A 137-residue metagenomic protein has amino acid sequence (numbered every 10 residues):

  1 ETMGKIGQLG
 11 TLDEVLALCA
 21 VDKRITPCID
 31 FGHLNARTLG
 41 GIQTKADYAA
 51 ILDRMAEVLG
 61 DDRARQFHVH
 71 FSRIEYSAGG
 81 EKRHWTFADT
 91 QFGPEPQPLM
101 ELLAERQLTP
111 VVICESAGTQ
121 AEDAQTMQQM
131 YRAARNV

Functional and structural regions predicted by a protein language model:
E1-W85: Acidic/histidine-rich catalytic cores of soluble enzymes
L9, G93, Q120-A121: Loop/helix-junction capping segments adjacent to catalytic residues or to phosphate/diphosphate-binding pockets
I42-A46, P94-P98, V111: A structural signal for the main folded, soluble domain(s) of proteins
I51-G60, T90-E105: A short, acidic, amphipathic alpha-helical segment used as a generic capping/interface helix at domain edges
R83-T86, L108-I113: C-terminal alpha-helical cap/extension of soluble enzyme domains
L102-T109, Y131-R135: S-adenosyl-L-methionine
I113-E122: A short, acidic, flexible beta-alpha connecting loop/helix-capping segment that sits on the rim of active
E122-V137: C-terminal/domain-terminus segments
